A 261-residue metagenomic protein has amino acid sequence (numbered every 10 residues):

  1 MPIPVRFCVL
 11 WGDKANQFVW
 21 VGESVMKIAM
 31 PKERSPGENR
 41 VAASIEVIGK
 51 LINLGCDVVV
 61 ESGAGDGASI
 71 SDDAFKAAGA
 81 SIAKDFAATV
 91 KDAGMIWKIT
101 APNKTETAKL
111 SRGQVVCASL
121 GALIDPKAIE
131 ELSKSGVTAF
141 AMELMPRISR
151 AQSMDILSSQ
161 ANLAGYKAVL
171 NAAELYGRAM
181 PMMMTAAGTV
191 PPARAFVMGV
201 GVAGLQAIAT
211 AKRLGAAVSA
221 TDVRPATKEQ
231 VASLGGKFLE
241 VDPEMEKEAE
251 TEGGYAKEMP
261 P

Functional and structural regions predicted by a protein language model:
C8-V25: Short, Lys/Arg-enriched N-terminal segments with co-localized hydrophobic residues within the first ~10-30 amino acids
V25-E131, S135: An N-terminal-biased, well-structured beta-alpha scaffold segment characteristic of Rossmann-like dinucleotide-binding
K27, E33, K104-R194: Glycine/serine-rich phosphate-binding loop and adjoining beta1-alpha1 elements at the start of nucleotide-handling
P31-I70, P181-P261: Glycine-rich phosphate/diphosphate-binding loop of Rossmann-like nucleotide-binding domains
F75-G79, I156-Q160, G235-E240, A256-E258: Short, hinge-like loop/turn segments at secondary-structure boundaries
I82, V115-S119, T138-M142, A220 (+1 more regions): Short hydrophobic/aromatic-enriched beta-strand-loop microsegments
A93-G94, P126-E130, S149-S153, Q230-V231 (+1 more regions): Short, charged, surface-exposed secondary-structure boundary motifs
